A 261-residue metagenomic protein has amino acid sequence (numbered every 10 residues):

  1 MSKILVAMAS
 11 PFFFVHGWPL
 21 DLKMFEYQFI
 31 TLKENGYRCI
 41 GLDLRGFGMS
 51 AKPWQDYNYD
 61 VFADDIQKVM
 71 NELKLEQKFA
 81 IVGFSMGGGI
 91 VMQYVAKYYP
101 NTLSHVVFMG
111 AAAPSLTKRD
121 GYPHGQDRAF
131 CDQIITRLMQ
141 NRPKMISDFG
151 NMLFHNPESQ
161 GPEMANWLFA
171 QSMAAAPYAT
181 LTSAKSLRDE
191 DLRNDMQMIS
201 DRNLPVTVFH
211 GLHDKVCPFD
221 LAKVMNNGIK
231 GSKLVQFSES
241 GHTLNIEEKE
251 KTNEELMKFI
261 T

Functional and structural regions predicted by a protein language model:
I4-Q55: Conserved HGGG/HGGXW glycine-rich cap/lid loop of the alpha/beta-hydrolase fold
H16-W18, G83-G88, G211: Conserved alpha/beta-hydrolase "nucleophile elbow" surrounding the catalytic nucleophile
E34, R38-M86, Y99, E254: Active-site loop/oxyanion-hole signature of alpha/beta-hydrolase fold enzymes
M92-K97, N101-Q140: Flexible "cap/lid" loop of the alpha/beta hydrolase fold
T117, G121-Q126, T136-S200: Conserved alpha/beta-hydrolase catalytic His-Asp/Glu region
R202, V208-H210, D214: Short beta-strand/loop motif that positions the catalytic acidic residue of the alpha/beta-hydrolase fold
K215-L221: Conserved alpha/beta-hydrolase "acid-adjacent" motif
G231-T261: Catalytic active-site module of serine/aspartate enzymes centered on a nucleophile-bearing elbow/loop
